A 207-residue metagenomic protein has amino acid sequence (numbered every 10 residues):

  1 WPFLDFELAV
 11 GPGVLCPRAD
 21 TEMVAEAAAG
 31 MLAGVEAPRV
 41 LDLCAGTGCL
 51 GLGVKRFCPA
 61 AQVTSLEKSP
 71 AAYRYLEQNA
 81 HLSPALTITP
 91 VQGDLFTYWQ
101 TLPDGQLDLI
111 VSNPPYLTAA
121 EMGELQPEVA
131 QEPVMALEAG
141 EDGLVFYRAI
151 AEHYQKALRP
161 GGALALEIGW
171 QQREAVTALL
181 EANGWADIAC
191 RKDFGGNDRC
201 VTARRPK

Functional and structural regions predicted by a protein language model:
W1-G30: Conserved AdoMet
E7, Q62, T87-T89, A186-A189: Conserved beta-strand segments of alpha/beta enzyme cores
V10, Q92-G93, I168, K192: Short loop/edge segments at beta-strand edges and connector loops that shape dinucleotide/nucleotide cofactor-binding
E22-G123: Conserved SAM/SAH cofactor-binding pocket of Class I
A28, V54, V129, I150-Y154: Class I S-adenosylmethionine-dependent transferase superfamily signal
Y116, R204-K207: C-terminal beta-strand of the catalytic ATP-binding
Y116-V145: Mobile active-site "lid"/loop adjacent to the S-adenosyl-L-methionine
E141-R204: Conserved Class I SAM-dependent methyltransferase catalytic core
